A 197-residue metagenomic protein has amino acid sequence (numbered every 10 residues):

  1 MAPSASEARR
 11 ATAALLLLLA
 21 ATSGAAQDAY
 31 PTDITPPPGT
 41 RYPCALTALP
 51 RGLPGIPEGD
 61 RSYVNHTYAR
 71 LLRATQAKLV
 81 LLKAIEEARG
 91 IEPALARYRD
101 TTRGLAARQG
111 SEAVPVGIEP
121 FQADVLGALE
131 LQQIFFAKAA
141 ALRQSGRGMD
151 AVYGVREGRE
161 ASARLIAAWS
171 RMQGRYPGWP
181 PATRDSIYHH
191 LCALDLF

Functional and structural regions predicted by a protein language model:
M1-T12: Bacterial N-terminal signal peptides that target proteins for export
A13-L17: Hydrophobic helical h-region of N-terminal Sec-dependent signal peptides in bacterial secretory/periplasmic proteins
A20-S23: N-terminal signal peptide c-region/cleavage motif recognized by signal peptidases
A26-Q27: Boundary of Sec targeting at the N-terminus
Y30-Y98, F136-F197: C-terminal amphipathic alpha-helix
T102-G127, A141-S145, R175-P180: Short, solvent-exposed, charged loop/turn and helix-capping segments that join or cap alpha-helices on peripheral
R103-A106, G110, Q133, A137 (+1 more regions): Structural signal for well-ordered, non-membrane alpha-helices
G127-Q133: Heptad-repeat alpha-helical coiled-coil/4-helix-bundle sensor or tether segments in soluble regions
